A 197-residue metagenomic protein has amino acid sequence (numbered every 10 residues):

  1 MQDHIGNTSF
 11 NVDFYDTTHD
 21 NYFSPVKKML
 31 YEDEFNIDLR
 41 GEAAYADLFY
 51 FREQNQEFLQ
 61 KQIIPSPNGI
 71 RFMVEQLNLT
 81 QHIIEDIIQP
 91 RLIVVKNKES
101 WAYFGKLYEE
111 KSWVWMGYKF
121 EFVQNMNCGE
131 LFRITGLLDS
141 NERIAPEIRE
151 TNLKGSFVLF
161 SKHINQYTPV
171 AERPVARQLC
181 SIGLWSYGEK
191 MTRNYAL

Functional and structural regions predicted by a protein language model:
M1-I88, K98, I164-Q166: A polyanion-binding, active-site-adjacent surface
S66-N78, W101-L197: C-terminal capping/extension of enzyme domains
R91-L92: Structural motif
V95: Redox-cofactor binding/interface segments in oxidoreductases and associated redox assembly factors
